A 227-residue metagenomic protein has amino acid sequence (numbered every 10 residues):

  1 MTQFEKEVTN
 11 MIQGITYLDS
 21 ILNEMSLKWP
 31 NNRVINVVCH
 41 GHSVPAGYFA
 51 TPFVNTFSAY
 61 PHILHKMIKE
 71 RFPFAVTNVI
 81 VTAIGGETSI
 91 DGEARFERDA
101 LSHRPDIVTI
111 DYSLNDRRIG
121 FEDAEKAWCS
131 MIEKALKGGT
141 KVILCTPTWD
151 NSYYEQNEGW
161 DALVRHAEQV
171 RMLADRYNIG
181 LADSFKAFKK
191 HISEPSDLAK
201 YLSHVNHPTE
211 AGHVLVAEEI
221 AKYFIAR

Functional and structural regions predicted by a protein language model:
E7-T82, R95-R104: Serine-esterase "nucleophile elbow" of acetyl-processing enzymes
I12, L22, T148-R227: Catalytic His-Asp segment of secreted/periplasmic serine-dependent ester chemistry enzymes
N36-V38, K69, F74-H103, N115-C145: Internal alpha/beta domain cores that form substrate/cofactor-binding pockets in large enzymes and binding proteins
V44, P52, V81-E87, T109-R117 (+1 more regions): Cell-envelope and extracellular/periplasmic
A46-A50, T88-I90, D116-I119, N151-Q156: A short acidic, helix-capping loop that chelates divalent metal ions and anchors anionic groups
P52-A59, E122-D123, A127, E158-R165 (+1 more regions): Alpha-helix N-cap and loop-to-helix initiation/capping positions
I63-R71, D99, S130, K134 (+4 more regions): Alpha-helical structural signal in soluble globular domains
D111-N115, M131-A167: Active-site segments of SGNH/GDSL-like serine hydrolases that catalyze O-acetyl group transfer/hydrolysis on lipids
